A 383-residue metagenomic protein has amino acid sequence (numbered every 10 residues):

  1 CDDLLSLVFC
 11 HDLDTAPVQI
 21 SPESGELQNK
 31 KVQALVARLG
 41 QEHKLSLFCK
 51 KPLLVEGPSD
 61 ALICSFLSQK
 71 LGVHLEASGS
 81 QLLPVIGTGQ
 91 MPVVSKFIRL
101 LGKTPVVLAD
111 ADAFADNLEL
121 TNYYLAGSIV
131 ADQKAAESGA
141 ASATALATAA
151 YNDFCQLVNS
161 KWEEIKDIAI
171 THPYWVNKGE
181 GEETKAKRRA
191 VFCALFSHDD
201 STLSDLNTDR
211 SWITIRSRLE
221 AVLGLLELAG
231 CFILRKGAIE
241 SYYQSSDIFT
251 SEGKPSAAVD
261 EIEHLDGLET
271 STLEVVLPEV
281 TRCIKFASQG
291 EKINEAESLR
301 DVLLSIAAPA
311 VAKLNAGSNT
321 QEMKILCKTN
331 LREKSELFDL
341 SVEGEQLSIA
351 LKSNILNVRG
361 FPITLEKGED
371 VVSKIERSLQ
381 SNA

Functional and structural regions predicted by a protein language model:
C1-K51: C-terminal lobe/lid and adjacent interdomain/linker elements of RecA-like ASCE P-loop ATPase modules
A37-L54, P58-A383: Acidic, Mg2+-coordinating catalytic modules of nucleic-acid enzymes
